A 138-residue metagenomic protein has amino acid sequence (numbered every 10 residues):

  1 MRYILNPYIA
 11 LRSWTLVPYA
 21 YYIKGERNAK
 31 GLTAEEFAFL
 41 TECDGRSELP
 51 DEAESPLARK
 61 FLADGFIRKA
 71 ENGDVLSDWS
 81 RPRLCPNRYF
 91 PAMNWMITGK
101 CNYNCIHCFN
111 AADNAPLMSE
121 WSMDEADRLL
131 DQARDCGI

Functional and structural regions predicted by a protein language model:
M1-Y3: Extreme N-terminal starter segment of soluble prokaryotic enzymes
L5-Y21, G25-K30, S55-N94, D135: N-terminal [4Fe-4S]-dependent radical SAM core
N28-G31, A38, P116: A short local loop/turn or secondary-structure capping micro-motif enriched for an aromatic residue
G31-L32, W121: Alpha-helical hairpin
A34-F37, S55-P56, D124-D127: Generic alpha-helical secondary structure signal
E35-A53: Short acidic, hydrophobic short linear motifs in intrinsically disordered regions
K60, S77-I138: Conserved alpha-helical substructure of the radical SAM core
